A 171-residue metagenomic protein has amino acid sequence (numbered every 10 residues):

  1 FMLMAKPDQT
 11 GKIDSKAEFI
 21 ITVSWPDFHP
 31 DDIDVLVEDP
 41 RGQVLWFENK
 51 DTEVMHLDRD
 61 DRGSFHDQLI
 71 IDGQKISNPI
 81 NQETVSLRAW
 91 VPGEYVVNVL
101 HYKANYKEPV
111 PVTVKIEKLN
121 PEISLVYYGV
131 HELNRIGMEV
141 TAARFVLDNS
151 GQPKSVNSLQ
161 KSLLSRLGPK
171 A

Functional and structural regions predicted by a protein language model:
F1-A171: Intrinsic-disorder/low-complexity signal
